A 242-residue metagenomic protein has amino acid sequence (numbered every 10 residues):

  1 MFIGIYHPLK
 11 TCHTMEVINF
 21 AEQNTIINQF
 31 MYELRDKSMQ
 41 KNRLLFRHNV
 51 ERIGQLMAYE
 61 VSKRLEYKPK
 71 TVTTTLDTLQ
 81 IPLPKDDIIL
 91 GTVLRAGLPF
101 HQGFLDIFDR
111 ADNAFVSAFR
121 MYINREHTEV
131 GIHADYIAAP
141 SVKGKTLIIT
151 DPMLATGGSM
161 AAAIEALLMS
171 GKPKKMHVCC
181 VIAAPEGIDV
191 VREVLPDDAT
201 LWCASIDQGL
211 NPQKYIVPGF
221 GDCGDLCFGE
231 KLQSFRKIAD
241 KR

Functional and structural regions predicted by a protein language model:
F2-R242: PRPP-associated nucleotide enzymes
